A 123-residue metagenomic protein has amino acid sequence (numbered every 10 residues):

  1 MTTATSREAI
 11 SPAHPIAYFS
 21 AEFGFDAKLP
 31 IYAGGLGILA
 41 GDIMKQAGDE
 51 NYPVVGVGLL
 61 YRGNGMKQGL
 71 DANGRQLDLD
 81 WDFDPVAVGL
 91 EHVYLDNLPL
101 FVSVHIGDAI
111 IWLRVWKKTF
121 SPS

Functional and structural regions predicted by a protein language model:
M1-S123: Catalytic cores of carbohydrate-active enzymes across secretory and cytosolic contexts
